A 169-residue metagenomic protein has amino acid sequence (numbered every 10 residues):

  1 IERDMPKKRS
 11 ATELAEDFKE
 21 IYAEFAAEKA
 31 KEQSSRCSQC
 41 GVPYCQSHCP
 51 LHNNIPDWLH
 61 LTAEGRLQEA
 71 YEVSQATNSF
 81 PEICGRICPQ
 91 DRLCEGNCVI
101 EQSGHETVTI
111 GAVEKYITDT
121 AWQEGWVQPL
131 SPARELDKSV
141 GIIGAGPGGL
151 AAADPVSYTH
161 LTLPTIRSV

Functional and structural regions predicted by a protein language model:
I1-S139: Ferredoxin-type iron-sulfur electron-transfer modules and their immediate structural context
Q128-S131, G146, L163: Intrinsic-disorder/low-complexity coil detector
G141-Y158: N-terminal Rossmann-like FAD-binding beta1-loop-alpha1 element of flavoenzymes
T159-T165: Conserved small/polar residues in nucleotide/adenosyl-binding loops
